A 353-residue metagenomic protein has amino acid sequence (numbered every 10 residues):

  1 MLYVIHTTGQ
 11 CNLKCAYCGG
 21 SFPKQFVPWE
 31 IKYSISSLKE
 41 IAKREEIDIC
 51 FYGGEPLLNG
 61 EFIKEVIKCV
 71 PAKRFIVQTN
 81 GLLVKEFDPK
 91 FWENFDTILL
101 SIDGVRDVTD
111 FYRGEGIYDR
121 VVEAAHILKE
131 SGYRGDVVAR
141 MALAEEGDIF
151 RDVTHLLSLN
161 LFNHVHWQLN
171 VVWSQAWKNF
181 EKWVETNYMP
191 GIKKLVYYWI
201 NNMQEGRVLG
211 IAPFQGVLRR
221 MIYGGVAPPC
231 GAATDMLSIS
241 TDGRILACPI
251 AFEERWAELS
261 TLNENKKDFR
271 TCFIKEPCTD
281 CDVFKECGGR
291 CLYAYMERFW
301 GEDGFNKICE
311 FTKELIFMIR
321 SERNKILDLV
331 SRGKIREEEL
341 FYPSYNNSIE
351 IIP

Functional and structural regions predicted by a protein language model:
M1-Y33: Canonical Radical SAM [4Fe-4S] cluster-binding loop centered on the CxxxCxxC motif and its immediate flanking residues
H6-K14, E55, A233, C278 (+1 more regions): Cysteine-centered iron-sulfur cluster-binding motifs in ferredoxin-type domains/subunits of redox enzymes
L13, D107, L246, G289: Glycine-centered loop/turn positions within well-structured domains that cap or flank conserved ligand/cofactor-binding
S21-Q25, V105-V108, V172-Q175: A short, flexible beta-alpha/helix-coil linker loop
F22, G53, I102, L169 (+2 more regions): Residues that line or immediately flank small-molecule/substrate-binding pockets and catalytic motifs
V27-Y33, E115-V122, H126, E130-I245 (+1 more regions): Radical SAM enzyme [4Fe-4S]-AdoMet core and its adjacent flexible, acidic and glycine-rich loops/tails across
S36-E40, R44-C50, N59-V171, E181: Radical SAM/AdoMet-radical enzyme domain recognition
I250-P353: Flexible mid-to-C-terminal extensions adjoining Fe-S/redox cofactors in radical SAM and related proteins
